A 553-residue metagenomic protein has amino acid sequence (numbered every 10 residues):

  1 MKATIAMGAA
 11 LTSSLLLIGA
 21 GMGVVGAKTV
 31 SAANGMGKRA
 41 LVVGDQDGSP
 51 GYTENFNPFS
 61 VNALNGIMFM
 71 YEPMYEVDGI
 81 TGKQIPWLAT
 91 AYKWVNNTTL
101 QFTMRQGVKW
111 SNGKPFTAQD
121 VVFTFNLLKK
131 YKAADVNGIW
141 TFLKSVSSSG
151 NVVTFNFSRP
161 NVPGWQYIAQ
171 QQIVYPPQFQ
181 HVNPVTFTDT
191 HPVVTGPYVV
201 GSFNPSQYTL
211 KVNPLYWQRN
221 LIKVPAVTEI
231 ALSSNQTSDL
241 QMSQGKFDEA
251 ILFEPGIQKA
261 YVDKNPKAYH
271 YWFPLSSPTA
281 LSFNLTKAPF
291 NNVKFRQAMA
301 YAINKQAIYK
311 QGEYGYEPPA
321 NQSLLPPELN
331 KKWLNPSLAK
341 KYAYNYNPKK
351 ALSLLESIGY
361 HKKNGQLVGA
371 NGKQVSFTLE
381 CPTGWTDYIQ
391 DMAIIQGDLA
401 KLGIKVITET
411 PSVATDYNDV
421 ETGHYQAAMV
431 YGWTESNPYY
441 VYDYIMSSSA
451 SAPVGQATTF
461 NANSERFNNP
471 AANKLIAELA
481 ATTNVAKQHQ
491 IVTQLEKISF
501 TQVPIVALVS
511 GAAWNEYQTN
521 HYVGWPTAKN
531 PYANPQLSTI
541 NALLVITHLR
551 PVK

Functional and structural regions predicted by a protein language model:
V43, P205, Y360-E435, A513: Ligand/substrate-recognition segments at binding pockets and active sites
G44-V95, N126, V193: N-terminal lobe/hinge region of extracytoplasmic solute-binding protein
V61, K83, A169-I222, A226 (+3 more regions): Gly/Pro-rich hinge or "lid" segments in bacterial periplasmic/extracellular proteins
T90-A133, N151-T154, P289: Aromatic- and charge-enriched surface segment that lines or borders ligand/interaction sites
K93, N97, Q101-T103, N137-Q180: Surface-exposed binding/hinge segments that line and control ligand-binding clefts or catalytic entry sites
T186, S206, L215-A260, Q396 (+2 more regions): Ligand-site clamp/hinge motif
Q207, V212, A302-P336, D387-Q396 (+1 more regions): Detector for C-terminal structural segments
P319-K363, T383-Y388: Structural transition elements
